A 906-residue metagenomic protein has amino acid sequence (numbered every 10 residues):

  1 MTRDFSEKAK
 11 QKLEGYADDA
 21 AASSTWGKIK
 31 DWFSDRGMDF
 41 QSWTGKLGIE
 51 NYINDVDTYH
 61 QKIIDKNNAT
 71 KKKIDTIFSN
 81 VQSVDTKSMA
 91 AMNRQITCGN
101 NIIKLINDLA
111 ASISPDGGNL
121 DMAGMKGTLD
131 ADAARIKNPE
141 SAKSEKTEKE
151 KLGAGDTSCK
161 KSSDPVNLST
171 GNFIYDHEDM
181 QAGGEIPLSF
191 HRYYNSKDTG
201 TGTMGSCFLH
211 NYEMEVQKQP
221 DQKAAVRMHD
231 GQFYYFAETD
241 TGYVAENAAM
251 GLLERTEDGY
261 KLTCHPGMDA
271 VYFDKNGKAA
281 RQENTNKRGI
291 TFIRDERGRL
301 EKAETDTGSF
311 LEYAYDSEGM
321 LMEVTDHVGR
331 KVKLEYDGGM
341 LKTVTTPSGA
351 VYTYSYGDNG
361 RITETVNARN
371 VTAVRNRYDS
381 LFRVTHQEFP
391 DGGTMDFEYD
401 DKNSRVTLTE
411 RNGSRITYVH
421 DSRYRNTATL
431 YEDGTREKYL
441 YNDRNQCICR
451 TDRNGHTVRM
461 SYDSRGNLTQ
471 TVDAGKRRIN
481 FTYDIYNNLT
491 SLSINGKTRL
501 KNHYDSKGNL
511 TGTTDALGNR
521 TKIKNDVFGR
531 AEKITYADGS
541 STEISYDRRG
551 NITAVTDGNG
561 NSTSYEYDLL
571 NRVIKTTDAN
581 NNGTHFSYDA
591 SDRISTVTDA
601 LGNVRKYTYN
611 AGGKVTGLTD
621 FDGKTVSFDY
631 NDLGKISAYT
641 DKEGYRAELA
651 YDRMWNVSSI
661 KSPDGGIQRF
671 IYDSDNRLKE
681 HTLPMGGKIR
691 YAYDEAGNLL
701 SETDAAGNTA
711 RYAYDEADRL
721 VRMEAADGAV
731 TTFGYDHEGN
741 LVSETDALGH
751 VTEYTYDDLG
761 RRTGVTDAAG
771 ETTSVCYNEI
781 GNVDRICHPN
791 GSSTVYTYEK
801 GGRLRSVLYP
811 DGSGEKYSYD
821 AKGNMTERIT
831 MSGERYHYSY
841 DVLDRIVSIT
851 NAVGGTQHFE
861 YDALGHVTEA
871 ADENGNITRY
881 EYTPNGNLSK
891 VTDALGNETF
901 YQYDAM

Functional and structural regions predicted by a protein language model:
M1-P139: N-terminal secretion-targeting helices of virulence/extracellular proteins, encompassing both classical Sec signal
G37, Q41, G45-N51, D55 (+12 more regions): Membrane-targeting and insertion segments and their boundary/processing signals
F78, N107, E178-D179, H191 (+1 more regions): Short, well-ordered alpha-helical packing segments
G127, A134-A248, R369-V374, Y378 (+2 more regions): Short secondary-structure "cap/edge" segments that initiate or terminate local elements
S196, S206-H210, Q217-M906: Extended charged/polar low-complexity repeat regions
